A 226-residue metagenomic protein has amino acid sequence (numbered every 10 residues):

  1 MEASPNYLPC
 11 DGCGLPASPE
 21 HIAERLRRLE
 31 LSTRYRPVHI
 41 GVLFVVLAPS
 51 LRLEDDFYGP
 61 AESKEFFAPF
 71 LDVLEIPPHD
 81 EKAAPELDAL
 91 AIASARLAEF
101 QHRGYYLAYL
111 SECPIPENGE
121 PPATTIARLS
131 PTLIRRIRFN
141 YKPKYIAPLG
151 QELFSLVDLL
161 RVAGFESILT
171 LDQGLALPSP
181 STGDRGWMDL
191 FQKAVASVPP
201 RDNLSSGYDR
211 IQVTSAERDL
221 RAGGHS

Functional and structural regions predicted by a protein language model:
M1-L169: A polyanion-binding, active-site-adjacent surface
G14, A176, H225-S226: Compositionally biased, intrinsically disordered low-complexity regions
Y58, Q173, T182-R185, S206 (+1 more regions): Feature targets compositionally biased, intrinsically disordered low-complexity regions with long contiguous runs
D72-D80, F165-V198: Short, flexible loop segments at boundaries between secondary-structure elements
T132, P178-P180, K193-A194, G207 (+2 more regions): Low-complexity, intrinsically disordered/propeptide-like segments
F139-P143, A196-L204: Secondary-structure boundary elements
P199-S226: Extended, charge-rich low-complexity interaction segments
